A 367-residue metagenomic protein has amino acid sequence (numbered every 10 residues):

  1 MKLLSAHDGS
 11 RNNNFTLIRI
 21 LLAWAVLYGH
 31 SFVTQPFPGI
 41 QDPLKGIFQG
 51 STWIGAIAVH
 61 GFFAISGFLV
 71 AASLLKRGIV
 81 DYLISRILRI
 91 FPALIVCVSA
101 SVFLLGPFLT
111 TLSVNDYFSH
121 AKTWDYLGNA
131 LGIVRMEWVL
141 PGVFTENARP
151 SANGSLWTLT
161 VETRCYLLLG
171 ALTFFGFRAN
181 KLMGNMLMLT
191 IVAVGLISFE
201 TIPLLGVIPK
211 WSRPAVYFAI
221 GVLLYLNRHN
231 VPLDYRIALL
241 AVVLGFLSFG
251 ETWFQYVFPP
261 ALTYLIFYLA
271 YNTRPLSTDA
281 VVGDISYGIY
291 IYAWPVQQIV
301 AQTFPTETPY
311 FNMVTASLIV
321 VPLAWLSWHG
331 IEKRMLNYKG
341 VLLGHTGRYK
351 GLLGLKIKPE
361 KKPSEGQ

Functional and structural regions predicted by a protein language model:
M1-H7, L75, V80, Q297-Q367: C-terminal "closing" transmembrane helix and its immediate cytosolic amphipathic cap in multi-pass membrane proteins
L3-N13, P43, I47-G50, R86 (+6 more regions): Juxtamembrane loop-transmembrane helix junctions in multi-pass integral membrane proteins, especially the extracellular
N12-S73, A93, I289-W294: Functionally critical transmembrane alpha-helices in membrane proteins and complexes, commonly lining
T16, L22, W124-F258, Y292 (+1 more regions): Aromatic-enriched alpha-helical transmembrane segments of multi-pass intramembrane proteins
R19-L22, A56-V59, S73-G132, Y235 (+6 more regions): Transmembrane alpha-helical segments and their boundary/interface "anchor" motifs in multi-pass integral membrane
K45-I57, F91-T163, T263-L265, L269: Membrane-interface helix-loop-helix regions
F68-A72, C165, L169-F177, Y217-H229 (+7 more regions): Hydrophobic transmembrane alpha-helices
L75-D81, F177-L182, Y225-I237, L269-V282 (+3 more regions): Membrane-interface junctions at the ends of membrane-embedded or membrane-associated helices
